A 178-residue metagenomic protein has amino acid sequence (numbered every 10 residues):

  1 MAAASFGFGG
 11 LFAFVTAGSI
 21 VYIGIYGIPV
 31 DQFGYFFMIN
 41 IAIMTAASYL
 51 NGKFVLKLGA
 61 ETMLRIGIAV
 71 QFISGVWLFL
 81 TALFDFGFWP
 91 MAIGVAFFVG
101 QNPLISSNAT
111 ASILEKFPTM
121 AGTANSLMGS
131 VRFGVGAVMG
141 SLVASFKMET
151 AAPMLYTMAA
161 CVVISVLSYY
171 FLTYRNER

Functional and structural regions predicted by a protein language model:
M1-A13, A96, G100: Pair of pore-lining "gating" transmembrane helices in MFS-fold secondary transporters
T16-D31: Short amphipathic helix-loop junctions that connect adjacent transmembrane helices in Major Facilitator Superfamily/SLC
V30-M38, S126, L155: Small-residue hotspots at the loop-to-helix junctions and early N-terminal turns of transmembrane alpha-helices
F36-M44, R132: Transmembrane alpha-helical segments of major facilitator superfamily
A47-E61: Helix-to-loop junctions at the C-terminal end of transmembrane segments in multipass secondary transporters
T62-N108: C-terminal transmembrane helical hairpin of 12-TM major facilitator-type secondary transporters
A111-A152, T157-M158: A late C-terminal transmembrane helix in Major Facilitator Superfamily
A160-R178: Multi-pass alpha-helical transporter architecture, strongest for 12-TM Major Facilitator/SLC carriers used
